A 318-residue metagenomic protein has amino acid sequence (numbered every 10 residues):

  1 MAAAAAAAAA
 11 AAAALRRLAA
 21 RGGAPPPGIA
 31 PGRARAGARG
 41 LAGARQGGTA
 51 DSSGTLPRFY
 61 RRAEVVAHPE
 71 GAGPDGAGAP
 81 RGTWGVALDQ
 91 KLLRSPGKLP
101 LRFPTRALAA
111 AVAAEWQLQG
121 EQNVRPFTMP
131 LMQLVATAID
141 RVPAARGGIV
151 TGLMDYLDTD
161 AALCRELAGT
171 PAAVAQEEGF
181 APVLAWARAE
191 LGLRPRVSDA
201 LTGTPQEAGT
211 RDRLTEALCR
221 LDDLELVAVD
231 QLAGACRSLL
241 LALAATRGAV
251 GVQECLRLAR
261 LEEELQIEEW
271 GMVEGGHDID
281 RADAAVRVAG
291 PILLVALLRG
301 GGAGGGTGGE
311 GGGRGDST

Functional and structural regions predicted by a protein language model:
M1-D51, T318: N-terminal mitochondrial targeting presequence
A3-A10, A72-A77, G302-G315: Intrinsically disordered, low-complexity regions enriched in glycine and serine
G43-A144: An N-terminal structural lobe/cap that precedes and organizes the functional/catalytic core across diverse proteins
L99-F103, A161-C164, P171, L241: Short cationic amphipathic helices and targeting signals
G147-L214: Internal, conserved structured core segments that host functional sites
Q206-G275, V286: An internal, amphipathic alpha-helical element
L256-G304, G308-T318: Long hydrophobic alpha-helical segments typical of transmembrane helices together with their membrane-interfacial
